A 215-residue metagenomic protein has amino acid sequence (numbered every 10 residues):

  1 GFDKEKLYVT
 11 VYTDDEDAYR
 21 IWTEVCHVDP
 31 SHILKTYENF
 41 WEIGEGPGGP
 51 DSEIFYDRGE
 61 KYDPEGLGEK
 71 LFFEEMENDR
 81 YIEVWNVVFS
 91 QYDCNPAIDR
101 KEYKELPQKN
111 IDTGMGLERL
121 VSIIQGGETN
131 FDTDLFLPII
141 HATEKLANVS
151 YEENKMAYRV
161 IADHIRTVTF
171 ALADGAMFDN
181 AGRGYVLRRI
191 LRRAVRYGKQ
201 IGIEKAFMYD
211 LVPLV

Functional and structural regions predicted by a protein language model:
G1-V212: Structured aminoacyl-transfer and RNA-binding surfaces used for tRNA recognition/handling in the translation apparatus
